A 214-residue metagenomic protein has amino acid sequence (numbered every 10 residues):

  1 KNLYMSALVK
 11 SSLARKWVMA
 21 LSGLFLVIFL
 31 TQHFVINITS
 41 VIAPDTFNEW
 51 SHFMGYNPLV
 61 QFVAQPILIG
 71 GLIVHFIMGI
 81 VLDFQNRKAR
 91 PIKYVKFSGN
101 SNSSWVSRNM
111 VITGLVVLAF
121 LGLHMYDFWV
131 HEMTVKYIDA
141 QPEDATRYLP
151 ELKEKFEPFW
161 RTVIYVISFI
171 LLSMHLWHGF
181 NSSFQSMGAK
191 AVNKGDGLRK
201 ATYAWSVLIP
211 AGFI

Functional and structural regions predicted by a protein language model:
N2-I214: Membrane-embedded alpha-helical bundles that constitute the cytochrome b-like, heme-associated redox core of multi-pass
